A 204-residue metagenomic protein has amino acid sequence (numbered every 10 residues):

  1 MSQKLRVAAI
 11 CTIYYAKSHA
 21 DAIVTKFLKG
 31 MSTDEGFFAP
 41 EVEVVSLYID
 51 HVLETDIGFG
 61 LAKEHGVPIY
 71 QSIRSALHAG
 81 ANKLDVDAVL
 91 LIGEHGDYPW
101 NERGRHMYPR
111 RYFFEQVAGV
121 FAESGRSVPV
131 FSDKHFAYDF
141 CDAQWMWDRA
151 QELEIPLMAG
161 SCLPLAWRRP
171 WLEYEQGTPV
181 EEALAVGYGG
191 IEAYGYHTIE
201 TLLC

Functional and structural regions predicted by a protein language model:
M1-E64, A183: N-terminal Rossmann-like dinucleotide-binding module
I13-Y14, H95, G189: Residue-level signal for short, function-critical loop segments
I23-S32, F114-F121, E200-C204: Short, well-ordered amphipathic alpha-helices
V45, L84-D87, E181: Conserved acidic residues
G66-L77: Short acidic-hydrophobic, aromatic-tinged amphipathic segments that line or gate anion-handling sites
A76-L84, W171: Short amphipathic alpha-helix with an adjacent loop that forms part of the alpha/beta core around
V89, E94-P164: Beta-strand-loop-alpha-helix segment that lines the small-molecule cofactor/substrate pocket of alpha/beta enzymes
R149-C204: Predominantly a Rossmann-like dinucleotide-binding segment in NAD(P)-dependent oxidoreductases
